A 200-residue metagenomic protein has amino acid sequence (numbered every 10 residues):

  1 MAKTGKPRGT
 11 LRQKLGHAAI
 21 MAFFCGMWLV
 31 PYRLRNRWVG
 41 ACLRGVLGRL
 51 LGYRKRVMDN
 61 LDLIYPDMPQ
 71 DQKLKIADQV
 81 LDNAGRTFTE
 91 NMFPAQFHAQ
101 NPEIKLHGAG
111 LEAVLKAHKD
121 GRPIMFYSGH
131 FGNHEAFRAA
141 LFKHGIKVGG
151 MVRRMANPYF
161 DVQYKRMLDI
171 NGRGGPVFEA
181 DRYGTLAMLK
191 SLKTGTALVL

Functional and structural regions predicted by a protein language model:
A2-S128, N133, D161-M167: Membrane-anchoring hydrophobic helices of lipid-metabolizing enzymes
A95-L200: Soluble catalytic domains of membrane acyltransferases
